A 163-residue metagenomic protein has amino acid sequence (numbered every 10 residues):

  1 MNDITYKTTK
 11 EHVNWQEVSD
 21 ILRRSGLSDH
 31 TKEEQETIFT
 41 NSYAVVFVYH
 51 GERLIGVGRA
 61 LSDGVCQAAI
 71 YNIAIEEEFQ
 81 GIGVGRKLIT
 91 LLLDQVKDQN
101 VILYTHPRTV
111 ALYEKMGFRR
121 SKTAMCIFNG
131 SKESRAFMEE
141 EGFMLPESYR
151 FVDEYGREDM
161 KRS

Functional and structural regions predicted by a protein language model:
M1-E33, A124, A136-S163: Short amphipathic alpha-helix that is part of the acyltransferase structural core
H30-A74: A conserved beta-strand-loop-helix scaffold within acyl/acetyltransferase catalytic domains
C66, R108-T109: A generic "binding-loop/recognition-motif" signal
I75, G81-D94: Conserved acetyl-CoA-binding loop-helix of GNAT-fold acetyltransferases
D94-P107: Conserved GNAT acetyl-CoA-binding A-motif
I102-Y104, E114, R119-M138, P146-S148: Conserved catalytic-core motifs of GNAT/GCN5-like acyltransferases
